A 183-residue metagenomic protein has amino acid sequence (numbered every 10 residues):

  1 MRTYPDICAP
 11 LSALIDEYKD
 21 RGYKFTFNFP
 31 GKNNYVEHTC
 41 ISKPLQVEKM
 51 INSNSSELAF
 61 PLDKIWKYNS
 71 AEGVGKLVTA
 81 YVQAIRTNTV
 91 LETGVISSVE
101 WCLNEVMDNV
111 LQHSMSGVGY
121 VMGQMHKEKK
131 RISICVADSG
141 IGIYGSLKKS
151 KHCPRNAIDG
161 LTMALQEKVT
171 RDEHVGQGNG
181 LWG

Functional and structural regions predicted by a protein language model:
M1-N104, Q112, S116-V118, K127: Bergerat-fold GHKL ATPase/HATPase_c domain
N33-T39, L111-G183: Conserved beta-strand-loop-beta-strand hairpin that lines the nucleotide-binding pocket of ATP/GTP-utilizing enzymes
